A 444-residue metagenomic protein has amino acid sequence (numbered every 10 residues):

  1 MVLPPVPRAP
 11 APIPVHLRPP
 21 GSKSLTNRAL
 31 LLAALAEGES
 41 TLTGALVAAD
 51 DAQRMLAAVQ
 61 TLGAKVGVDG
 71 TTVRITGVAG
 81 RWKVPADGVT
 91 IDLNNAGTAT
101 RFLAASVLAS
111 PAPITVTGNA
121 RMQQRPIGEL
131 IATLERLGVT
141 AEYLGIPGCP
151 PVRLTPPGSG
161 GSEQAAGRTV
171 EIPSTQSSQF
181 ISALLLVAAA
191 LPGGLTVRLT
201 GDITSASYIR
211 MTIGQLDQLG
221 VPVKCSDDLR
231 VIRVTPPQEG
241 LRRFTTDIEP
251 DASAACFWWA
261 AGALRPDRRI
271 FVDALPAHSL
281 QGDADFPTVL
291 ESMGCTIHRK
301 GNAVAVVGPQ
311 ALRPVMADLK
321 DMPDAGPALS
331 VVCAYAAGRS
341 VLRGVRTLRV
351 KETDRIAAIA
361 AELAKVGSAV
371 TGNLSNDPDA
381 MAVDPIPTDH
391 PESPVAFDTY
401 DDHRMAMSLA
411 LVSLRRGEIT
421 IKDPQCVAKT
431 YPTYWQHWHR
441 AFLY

Functional and structural regions predicted by a protein language model:
M1-Y444: Structural preference for solvent-exposed beta-strand-turn elements and adjacent flexible terminal/loop segments within
